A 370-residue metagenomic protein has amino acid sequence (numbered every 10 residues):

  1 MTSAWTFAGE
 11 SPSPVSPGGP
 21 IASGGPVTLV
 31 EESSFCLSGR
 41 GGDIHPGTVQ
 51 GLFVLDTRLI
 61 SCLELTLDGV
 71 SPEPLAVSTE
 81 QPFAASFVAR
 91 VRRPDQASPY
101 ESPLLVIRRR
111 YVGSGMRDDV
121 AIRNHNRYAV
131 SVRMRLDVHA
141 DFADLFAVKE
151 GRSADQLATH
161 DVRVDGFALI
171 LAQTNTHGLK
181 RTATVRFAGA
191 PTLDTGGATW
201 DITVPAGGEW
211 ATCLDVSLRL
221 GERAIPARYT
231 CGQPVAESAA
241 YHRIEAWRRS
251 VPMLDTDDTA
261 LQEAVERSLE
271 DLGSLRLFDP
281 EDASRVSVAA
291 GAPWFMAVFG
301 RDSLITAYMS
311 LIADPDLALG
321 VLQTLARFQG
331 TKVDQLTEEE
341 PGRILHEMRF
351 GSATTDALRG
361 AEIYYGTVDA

Functional and structural regions predicted by a protein language model:
T2-S102, R110-G115, R127-A129, A140-A147 (+2 more regions): An extended acidic
S3-W5, G9, G115-R117, N124-A297: Acidic/polar, glycine-enriched structural segments that form the non-catalytic walls/loops of the carbohydrate-binding
Q81-F83, D137-H139, L218-R219, Q323-F328: Amphipathic alpha-helical scaffolding segments
G113-S114, H125-Y128, A206-E209, V298-G320 (+1 more regions): Short, solvent-exposed loop/edge-beta patches enriched in aromatic
Y229, E237, Y241, S250 (+2 more regions): Solvent-exposed loop and edge beta-strand segments that line ligand/cofactor-binding and catalytic clefts
S250-E266, A307-L336: Carboxylate/His-rich catalytic cores and anion/metal-binding grooves
D282, V286-S287, D314-A370: Helix-terminus loop motifs that line ligand-binding clefts
